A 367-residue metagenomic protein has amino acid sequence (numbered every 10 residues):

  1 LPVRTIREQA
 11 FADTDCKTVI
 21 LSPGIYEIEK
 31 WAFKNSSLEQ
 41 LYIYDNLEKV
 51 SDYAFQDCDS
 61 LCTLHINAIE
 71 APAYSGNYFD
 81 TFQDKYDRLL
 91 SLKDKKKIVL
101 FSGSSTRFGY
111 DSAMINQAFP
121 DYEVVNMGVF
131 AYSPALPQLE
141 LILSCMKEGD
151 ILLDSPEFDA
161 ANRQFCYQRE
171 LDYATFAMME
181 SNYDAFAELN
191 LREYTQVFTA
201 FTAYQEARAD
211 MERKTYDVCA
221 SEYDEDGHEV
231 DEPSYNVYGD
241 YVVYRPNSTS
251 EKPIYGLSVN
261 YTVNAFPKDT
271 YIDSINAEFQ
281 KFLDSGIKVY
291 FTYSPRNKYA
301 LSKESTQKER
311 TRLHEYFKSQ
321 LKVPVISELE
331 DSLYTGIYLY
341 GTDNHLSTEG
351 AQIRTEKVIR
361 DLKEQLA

Functional and structural regions predicted by a protein language model:
L1-T5, T14-E27, S36-K49, D59-I69: Structural signature of tandem-repeat unit edges
A68-K97: N-terminal secretory targeting modules
K95-K97, P120-E123, K147-I151, D284-Y290 (+1 more regions): Loop/turn elements at helix/coil->beta-strand transitions in domains of secreted/extracellular proteins
L100-A185: Membrane-embedded segments
R169-S285: Secreted/periplasmic serine-hydrolase-like ester/acetyl group-modifying domain
F279-S305: Active-site segments of SGNH/GDSL-like serine hydrolases that catalyze O-acetyl group transfer/hydrolysis on lipids
E304-T306, R310-A367: C-terminal regions of proteins
